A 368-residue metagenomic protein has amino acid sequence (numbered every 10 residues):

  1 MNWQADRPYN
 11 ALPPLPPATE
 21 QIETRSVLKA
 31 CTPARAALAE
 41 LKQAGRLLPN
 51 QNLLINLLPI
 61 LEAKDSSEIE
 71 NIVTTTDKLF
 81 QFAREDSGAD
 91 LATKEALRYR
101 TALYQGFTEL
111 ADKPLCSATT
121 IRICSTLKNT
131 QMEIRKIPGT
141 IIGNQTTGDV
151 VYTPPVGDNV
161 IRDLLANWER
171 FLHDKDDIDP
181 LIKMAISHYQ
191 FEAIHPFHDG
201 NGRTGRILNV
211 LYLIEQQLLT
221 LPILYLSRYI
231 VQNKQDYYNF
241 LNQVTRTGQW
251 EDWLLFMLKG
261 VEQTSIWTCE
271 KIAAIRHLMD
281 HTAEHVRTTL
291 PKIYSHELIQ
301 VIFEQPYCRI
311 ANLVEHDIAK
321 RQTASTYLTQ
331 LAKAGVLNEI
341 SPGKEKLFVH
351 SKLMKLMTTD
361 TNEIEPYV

Functional and structural regions predicted by a protein language model:
M1-V368: FIC/Doc superfamily catalytic core
